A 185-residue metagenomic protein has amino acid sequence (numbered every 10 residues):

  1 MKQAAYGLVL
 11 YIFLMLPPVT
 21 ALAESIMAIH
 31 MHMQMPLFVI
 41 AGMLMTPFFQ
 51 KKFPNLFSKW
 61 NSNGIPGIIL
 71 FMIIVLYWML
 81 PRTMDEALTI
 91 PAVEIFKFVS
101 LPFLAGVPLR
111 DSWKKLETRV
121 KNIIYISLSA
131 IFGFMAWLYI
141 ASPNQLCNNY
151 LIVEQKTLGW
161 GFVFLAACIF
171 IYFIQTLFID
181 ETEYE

Functional and structural regions predicted by a protein language model:
M1-E185: Alpha-helical membrane segments of multi-pass proteins
